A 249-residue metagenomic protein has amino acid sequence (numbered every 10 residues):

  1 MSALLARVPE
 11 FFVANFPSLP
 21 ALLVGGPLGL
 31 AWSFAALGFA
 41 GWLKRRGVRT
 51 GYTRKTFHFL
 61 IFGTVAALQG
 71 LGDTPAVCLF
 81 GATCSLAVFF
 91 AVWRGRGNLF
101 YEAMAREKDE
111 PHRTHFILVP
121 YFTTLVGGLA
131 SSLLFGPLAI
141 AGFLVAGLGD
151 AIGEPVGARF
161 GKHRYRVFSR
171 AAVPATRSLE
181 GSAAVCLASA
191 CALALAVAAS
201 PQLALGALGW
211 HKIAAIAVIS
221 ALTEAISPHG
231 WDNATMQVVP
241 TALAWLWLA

Functional and structural regions predicted by a protein language model:
S2, F11-P27, L37-C78, F90-L246: Interhelical loop and helix-boundary elements at the membrane-water interface of polytopic inner-membrane proteins
R7-P9: A general sequence property marking short-to-moderate contiguous segments in secreted/outer-membrane adhesion
A82-F90: Selected alpha-helical membrane-embedding segments in polytopic membrane proteins
